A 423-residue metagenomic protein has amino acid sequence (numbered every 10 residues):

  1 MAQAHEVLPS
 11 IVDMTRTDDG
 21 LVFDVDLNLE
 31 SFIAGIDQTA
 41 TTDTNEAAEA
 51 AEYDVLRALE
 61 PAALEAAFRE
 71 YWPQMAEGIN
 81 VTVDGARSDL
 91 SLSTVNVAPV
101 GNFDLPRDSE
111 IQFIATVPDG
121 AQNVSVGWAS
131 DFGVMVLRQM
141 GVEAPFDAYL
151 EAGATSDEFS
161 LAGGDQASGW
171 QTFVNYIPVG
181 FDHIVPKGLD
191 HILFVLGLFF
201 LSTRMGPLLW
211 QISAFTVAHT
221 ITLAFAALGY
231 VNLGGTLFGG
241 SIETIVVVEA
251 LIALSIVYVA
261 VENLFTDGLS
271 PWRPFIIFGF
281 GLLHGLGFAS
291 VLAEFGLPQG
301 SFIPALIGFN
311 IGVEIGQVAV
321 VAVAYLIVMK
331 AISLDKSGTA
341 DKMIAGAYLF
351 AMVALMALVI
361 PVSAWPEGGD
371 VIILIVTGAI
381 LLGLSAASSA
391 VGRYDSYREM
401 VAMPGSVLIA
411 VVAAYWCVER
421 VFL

Functional and structural regions predicted by a protein language model:
M1-A4, A386: Bacterial Sec-dependent signal peptides at the C-terminal "C-region" and cleavage site
Q3-H183: N-terminal soluble domains immediately following signal/targeting peptides that reside in extracytoplasmic
H183-F422: Hydrophobic alpha-helical transmembrane segments in multi-pass membrane proteins
